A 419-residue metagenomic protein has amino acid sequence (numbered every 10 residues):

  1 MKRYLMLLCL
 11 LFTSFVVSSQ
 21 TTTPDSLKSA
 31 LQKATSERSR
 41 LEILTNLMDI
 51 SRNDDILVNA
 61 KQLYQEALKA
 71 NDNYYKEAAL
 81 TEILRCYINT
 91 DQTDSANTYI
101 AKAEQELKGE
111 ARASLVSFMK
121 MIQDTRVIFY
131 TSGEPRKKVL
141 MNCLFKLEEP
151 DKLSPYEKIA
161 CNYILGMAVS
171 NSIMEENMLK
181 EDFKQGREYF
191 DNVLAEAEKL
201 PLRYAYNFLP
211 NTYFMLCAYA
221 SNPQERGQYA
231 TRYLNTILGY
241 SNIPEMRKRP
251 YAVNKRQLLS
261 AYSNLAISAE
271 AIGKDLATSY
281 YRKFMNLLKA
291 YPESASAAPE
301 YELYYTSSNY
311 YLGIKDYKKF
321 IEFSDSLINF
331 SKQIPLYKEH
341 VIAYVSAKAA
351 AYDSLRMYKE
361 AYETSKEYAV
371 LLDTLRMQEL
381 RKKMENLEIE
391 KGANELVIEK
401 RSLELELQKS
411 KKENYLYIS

Functional and structural regions predicted by a protein language model:
T13-S14: N-terminal signal peptide c-region/cleavage motif recognized by signal peptidases
Q20-D25, D49-Q62, N89-K102, T131-K146 (+4 more regions): Helix-turn-helix repeat elements of alpha-solenoid scaffolds
T21-S29, E37, D94, K318-I321 (+2 more regions): Hydrophobic positions within repeat-based interaction scaffolds
A30-T35, Q65-N73, Q105-V116, K146-K158 (+4 more regions): Flexible helix-coil transition and linker loops at the boundaries of alpha-helical arrays
L31-T131: Post-signal peptide N-terminal segment of secreted/secretory-pathway proteins
N46, E82, M119-R126, I164-M167 (+6 more regions): "A position-specific structural signal for the A-helix of alpha-solenoid helical repeats
M48, T125-S132, G166, N171-N177 (+6 more regions): Short coil/turn linking the two alpha-helices of tandem helical-hairpin repeats
